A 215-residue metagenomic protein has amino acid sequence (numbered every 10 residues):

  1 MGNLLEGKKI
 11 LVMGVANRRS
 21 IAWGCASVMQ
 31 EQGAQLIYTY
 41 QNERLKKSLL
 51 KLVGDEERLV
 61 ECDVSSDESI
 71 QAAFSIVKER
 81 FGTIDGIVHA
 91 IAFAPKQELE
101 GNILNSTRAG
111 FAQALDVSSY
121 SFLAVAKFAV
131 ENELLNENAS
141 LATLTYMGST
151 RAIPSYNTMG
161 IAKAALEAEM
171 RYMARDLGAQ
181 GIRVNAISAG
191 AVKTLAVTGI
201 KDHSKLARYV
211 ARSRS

Functional and structural regions predicted by a protein language model:
G2-I37: Canonical Rossmann dinucleotide-binding motif of NAD(H)/NADP(H)-dependent dehydrogenases/reductases, specifically
V12, V88, A142, V184-I187 (+1 more regions): Hydrophobic structural elements of the Rossmann-like NAD(P)H-binding subdomain that define the short-chain
G14-V15, R19-S20, A92-A179, A191-K193: Catalytic loop of short-chain dehydrogenase/reductase
Q32-S48: Conserved glycine-rich Rossmann-like NAD(P)H-binding loop of the short-chain dehydrogenase/reductase
T39, Q180, N185: Rossmann-like NAD(H)/NADP(H) cofactor-binding core
L50-L52, T158, A179, A189-R214: A glycine/serine/threonine-rich, flexible loop-to-helix segment that serves as the NAD(P) cofactor-binding "lid"
V53-E68: Rossmann-fold cofactor-recognition segment
S65-R80: Conserved Rossmann-fold cofactor-binding substructure of NAD(P)-dependent oxidoreductases
